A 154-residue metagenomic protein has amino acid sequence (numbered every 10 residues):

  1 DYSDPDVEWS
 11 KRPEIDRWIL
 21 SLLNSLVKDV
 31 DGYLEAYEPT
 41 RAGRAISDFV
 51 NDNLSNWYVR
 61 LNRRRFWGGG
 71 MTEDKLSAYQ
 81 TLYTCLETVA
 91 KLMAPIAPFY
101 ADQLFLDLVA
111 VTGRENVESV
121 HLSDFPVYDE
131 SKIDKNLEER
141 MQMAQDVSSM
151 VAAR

Functional and structural regions predicted by a protein language model:
D1-D31, R60-M150, R154: Acidic, turn-prone loop/beta-hairpin segments
L34-R41: Short helix-adjacent coil turns
G43-S47: Aromatic-lined ligand-binding clefts that engage carbohydrates, nucleic acids, or primary amines
V50-N51: Hydrophobic residues within the alpha-helices of tandem HEAT/HEAT-like
